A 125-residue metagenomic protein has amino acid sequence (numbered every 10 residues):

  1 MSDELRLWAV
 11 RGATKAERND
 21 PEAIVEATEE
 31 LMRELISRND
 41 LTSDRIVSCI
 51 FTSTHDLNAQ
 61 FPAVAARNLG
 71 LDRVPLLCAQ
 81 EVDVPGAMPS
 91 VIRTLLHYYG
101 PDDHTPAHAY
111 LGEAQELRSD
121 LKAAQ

Functional and structural regions predicted by a protein language model:
M1-Q125: Terminal domain-initiation and capping elements
